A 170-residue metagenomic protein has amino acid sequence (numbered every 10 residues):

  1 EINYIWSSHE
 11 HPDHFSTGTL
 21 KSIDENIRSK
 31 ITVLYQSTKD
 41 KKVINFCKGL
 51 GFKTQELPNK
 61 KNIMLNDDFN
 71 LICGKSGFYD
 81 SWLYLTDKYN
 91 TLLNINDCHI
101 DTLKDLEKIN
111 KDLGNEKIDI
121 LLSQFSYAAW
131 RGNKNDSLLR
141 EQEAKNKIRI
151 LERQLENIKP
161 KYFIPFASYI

Functional and structural regions predicted by a protein language model:
E1, E56-A128: Core dinuclear metal-dependent hydrolase active-site scaffold
E1-N59: Active-site HxH/HxHxD metal-binding segment of metal-dependent hydrolases
I2-I5, D40-C47, N66-C73, A129-K134 (+1 more regions): Low-complexity, flexible helical/coil segments
S7-E10, S29, C47-L50, P58-N62 (+3 more regions): Short linear motifs at secondary-structure transitions and domain/linker junctions
E10-F15, K39-V43, N62-M64, F78-D80 (+3 more regions): Active-site environment of divalent metal-dependent phosphoester hydrolases
D13, N90, K161: Glycine-centered loop/turn positions within well-structured domains that cap or flank conserved ligand/cofactor-binding
T17-E25, V43-I44, W82, L106-K111 (+1 more regions): Short amphipathic alpha-helical segments and helix-helix/interface helices
L34-Y35, L103-I170: Cap/insert and terminal regions of metallo-dependent hydrolase folds
